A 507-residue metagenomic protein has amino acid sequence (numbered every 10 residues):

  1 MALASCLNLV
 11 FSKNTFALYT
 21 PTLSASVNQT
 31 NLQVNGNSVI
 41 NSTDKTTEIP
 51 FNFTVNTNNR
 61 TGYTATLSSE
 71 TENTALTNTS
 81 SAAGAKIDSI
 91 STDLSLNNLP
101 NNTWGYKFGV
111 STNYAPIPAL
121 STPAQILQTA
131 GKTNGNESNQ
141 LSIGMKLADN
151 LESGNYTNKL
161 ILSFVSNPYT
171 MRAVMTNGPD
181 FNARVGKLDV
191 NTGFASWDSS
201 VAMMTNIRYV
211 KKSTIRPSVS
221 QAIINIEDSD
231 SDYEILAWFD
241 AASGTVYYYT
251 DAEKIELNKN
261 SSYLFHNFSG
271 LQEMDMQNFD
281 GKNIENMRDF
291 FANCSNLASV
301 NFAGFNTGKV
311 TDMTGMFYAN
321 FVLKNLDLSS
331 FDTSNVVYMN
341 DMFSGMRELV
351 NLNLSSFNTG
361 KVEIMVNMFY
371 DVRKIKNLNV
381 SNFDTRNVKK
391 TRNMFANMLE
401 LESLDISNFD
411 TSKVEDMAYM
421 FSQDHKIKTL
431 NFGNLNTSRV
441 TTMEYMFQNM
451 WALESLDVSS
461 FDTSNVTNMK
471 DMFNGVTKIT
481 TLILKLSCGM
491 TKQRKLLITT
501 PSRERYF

Functional and structural regions predicted by a protein language model:
M1-C6, N113, A173-M175: Short intrinsically disordered, low-complexity coil segments enriched in acidic
M1-L18: Sec-dependent, cleavable N-terminal signal peptides
N14-T170: Signature of Gram-negative chaperone-usher
Y169-F507: Negatively charged
